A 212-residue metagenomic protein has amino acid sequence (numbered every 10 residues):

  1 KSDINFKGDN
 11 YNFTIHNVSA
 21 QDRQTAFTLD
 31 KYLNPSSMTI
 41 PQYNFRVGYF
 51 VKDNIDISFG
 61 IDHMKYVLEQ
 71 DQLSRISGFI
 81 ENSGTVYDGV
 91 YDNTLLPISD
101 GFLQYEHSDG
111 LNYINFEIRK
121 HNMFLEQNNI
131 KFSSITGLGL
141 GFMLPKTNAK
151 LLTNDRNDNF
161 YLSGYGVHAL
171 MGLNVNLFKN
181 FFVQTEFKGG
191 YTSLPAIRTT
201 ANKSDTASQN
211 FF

Functional and structural regions predicted by a protein language model:
K1-F50: Short glycine/proline- and aromatic-enriched beta-strand/turn motifs that initiate or cap beta-hairpins
D3-D9, Q70-I76, P145-D155, A196-K203: Outer-membrane beta-barrel translocator domains and adjoining extracellular loop/strand segments of Gram-negative
I4-N5, Y11-T14, S19-Q21, G172 (+1 more regions): Predominantly the C-terminal beta-signal and adjacent terminal strand-loop region of outer-membrane beta-barrel
A20-T28, Y91-D100, K146-N154, I197-A201: Flexible, solvent-exposed coil segments and beta strand-coil junctions, predominantly the extracellular/periplasmic
D30-L33, D100-E106, L151-F160, T200-N210: Extracellular loop and loop/strand-boundary signature of outer-membrane beta-barrel proteins
T39-Y43, S108-I114, F132, Y161-V167 (+1 more regions): Residues that define the transmembrane beta-barrel architecture of outer-membrane proteins
F45, F116-I118, V167-M171, F187: Membrane-embedded beta-strands of outer-membrane beta-barrel proteins, especially the hydrophobic/small aromatic
R46-K150: Gram-negative (and chloroplast) outer-membrane scaffold detector with strong preference for beta-barrel transmembrane
